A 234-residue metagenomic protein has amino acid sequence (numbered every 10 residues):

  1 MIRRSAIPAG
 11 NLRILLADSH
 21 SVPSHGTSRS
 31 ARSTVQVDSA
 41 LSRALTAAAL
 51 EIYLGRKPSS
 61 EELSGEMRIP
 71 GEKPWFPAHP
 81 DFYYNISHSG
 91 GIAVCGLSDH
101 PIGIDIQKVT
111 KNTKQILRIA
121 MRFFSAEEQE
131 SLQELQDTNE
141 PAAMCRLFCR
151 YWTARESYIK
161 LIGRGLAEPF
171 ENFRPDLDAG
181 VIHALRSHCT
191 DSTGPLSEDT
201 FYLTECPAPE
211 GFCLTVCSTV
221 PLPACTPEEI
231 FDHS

Functional and structural regions predicted by a protein language model:
M1-S234: Core catalytic alpha/beta fold that binds nucleotide/phospho-ligands
